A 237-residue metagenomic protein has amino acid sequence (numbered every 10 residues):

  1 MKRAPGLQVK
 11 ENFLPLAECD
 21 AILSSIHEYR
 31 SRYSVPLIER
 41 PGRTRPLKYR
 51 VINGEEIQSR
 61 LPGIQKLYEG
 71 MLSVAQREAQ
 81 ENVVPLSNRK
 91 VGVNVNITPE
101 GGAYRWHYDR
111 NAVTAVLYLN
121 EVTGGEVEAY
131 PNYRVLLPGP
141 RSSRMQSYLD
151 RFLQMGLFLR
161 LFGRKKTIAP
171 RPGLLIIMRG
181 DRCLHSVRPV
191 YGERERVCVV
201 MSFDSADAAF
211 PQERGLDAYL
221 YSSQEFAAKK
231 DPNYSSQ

Functional and structural regions predicted by a protein language model:
M1-R77: Non-heme Fe(II)/2-oxoglutarate
K2, S87-K90, R110, P170 (+1 more regions): A generic fold-level signal
P5-V9, Y29-P36, Y104-R105, L184-R188 (+1 more regions): Soluble, non-transmembrane catalytic domains of enzymes that act on hydrophobic metabolites at membranes
L14-L16, N120-V122, R134, D181-L184 (+1 more regions): Short, solvent-exposed loop/turn segments at secondary-structure junctions
G42-S59, I64-V127: Conserved double-stranded beta-helix
N96-L175: Catalytic core of non-heme Fe(II) oxygenases with the double-stranded beta-helix
P138-S142, L149-Q237: Catalytic core of Fe(II)/2-oxoglutarate
